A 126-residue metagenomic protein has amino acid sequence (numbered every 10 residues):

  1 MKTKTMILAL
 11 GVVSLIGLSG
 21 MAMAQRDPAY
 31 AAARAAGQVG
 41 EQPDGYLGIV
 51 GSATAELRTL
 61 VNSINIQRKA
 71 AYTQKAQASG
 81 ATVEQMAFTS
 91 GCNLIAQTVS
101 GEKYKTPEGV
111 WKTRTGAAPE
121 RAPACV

Functional and structural regions predicted by a protein language model:
M1-A9: Bacterial N-terminal signal peptides that target proteins for export
T3, S14-L15: N-terminal leader/signal peptides at the extreme start of proteins
G11-V12, A22: Cleavable N-terminal signal peptides
G17-S19: N-terminal signal peptide c-region/cleavage motif recognized by signal peptidases
Q25-E41, Y46-T59, A87-V126: Amphipathic, charged alpha-helical segments and their helix-to-coil junctions in extracytoplasmic/peripheral assemblies
G48, S52-T59, S63-I66, A70 (+1 more regions): Surface-exposed, polar/charged faces of alpha-helical domains in mature secreted/periplasmic/lumenal proteins
